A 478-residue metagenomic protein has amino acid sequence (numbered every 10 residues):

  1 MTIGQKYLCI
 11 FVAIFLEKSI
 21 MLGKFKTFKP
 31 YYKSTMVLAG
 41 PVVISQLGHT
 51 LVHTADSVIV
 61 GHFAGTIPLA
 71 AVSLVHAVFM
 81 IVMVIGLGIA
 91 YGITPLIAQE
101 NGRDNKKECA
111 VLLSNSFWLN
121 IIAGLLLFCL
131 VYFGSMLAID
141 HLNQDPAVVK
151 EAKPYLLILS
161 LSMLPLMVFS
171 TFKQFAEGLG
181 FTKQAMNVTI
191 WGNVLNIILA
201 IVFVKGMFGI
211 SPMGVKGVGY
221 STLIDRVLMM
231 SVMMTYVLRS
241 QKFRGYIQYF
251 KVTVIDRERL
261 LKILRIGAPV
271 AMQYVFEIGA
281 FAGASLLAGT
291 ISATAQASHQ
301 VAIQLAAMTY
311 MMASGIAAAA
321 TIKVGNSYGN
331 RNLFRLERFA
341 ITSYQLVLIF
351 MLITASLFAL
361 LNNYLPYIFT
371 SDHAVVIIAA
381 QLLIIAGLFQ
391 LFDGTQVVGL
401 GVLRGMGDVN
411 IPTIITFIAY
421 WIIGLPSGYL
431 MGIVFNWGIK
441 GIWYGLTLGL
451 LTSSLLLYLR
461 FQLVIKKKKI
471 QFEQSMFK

Functional and structural regions predicted by a protein language model:
T2-A39, I97-L164, I210-G267, V324-F389 (+1 more regions): Short alpha-helical transmembrane segments in multi-pass integral membrane proteins
I3, L69-Y132, L166-A185, Q296-L360 (+1 more regions): Small-residue-rich hydrophobic transmembrane alpha-helices
T27-F63, A77-G92, L96, E100 (+6 more regions): N-terminal transmembrane alpha-helices
V37-D56, I158, F169, G192 (+5 more regions): Transmembrane helical elements of multi-pass membrane transporters/channels
I44, D56-V60, V72, I97-G102 (+22 more regions): Hydrophobic/aromatic residues within transmembrane alpha-helices of membrane transport systems, especially the TMDs
L51-A70, I139-P146, V202-M213, V275-M308 (+3 more regions): Helix-terminus/linker motif at the lipid-water interface of multi-pass membrane proteins
A90, L159-E177, A185-N193, V218-M234 (+5 more regions): Short runs within selected transmembrane alpha-helices of multi-pass transporters and secretion channels
V131, Q174, A200, V204 (+9 more regions): Structural signal for membrane-spanning alpha-helices in multi-pass inner-membrane proteins, emphasizing helix cores
